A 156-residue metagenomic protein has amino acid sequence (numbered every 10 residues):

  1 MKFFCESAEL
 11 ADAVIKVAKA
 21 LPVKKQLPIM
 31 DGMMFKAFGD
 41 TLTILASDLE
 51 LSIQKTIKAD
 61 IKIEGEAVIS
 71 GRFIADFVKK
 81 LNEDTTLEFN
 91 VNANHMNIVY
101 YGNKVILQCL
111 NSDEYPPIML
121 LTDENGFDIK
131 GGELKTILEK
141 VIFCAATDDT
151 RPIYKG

Functional and structural regions predicted by a protein language model:
M1-G156: Structural preference for solvent-exposed beta-strand-turn elements and adjacent flexible terminal/loop segments within
